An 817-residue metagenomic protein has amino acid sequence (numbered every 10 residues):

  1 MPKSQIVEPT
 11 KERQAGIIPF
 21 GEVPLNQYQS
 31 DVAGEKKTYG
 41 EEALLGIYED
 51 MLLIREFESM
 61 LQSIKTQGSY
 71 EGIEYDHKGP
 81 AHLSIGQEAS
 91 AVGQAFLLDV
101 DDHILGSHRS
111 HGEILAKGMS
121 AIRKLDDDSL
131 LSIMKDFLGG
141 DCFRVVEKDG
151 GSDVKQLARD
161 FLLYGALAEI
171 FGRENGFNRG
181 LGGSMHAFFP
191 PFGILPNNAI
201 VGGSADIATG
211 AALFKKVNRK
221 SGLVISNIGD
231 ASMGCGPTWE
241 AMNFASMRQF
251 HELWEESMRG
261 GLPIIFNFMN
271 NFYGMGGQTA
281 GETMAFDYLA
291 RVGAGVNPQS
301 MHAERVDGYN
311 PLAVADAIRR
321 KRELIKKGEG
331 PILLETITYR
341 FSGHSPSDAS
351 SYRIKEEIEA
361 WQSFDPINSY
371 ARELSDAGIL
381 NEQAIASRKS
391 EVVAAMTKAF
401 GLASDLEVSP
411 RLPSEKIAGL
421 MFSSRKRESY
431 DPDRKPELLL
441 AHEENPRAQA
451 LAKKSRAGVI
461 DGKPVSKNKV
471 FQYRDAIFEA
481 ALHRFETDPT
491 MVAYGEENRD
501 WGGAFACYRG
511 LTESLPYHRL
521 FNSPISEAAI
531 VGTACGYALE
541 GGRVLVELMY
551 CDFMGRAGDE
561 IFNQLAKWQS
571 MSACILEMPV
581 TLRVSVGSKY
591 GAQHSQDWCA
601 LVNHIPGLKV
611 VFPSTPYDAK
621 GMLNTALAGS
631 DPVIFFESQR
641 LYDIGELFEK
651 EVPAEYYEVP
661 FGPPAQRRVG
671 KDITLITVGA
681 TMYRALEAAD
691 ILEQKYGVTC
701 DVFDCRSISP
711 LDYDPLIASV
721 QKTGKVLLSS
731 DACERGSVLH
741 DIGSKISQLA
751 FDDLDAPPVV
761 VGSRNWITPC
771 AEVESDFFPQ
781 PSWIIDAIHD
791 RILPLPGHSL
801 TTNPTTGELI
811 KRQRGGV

Functional and structural regions predicted by a protein language model:
M1-S90, L131-S132, C142, F341-L515 (+1 more regions): Conserved acidic/glycine
L44, Y48, H77-K78, D99-H103 (+20 more regions): Short coil/turn connectors at secondary-structure junctions
M60-L61, G172-F188, N218-R219, A290-R291 (+2 more regions): Acidic-glycine-rich active-site phosphate/pyrophosphate-binding loop
S63, Q67, G72-I264, G274-S300 (+1 more regions): Cofactor-binding active-site loop characterized by glycine-rich and histidine/acidic residues
A89, F192-N270, G308-L324, V492 (+3 more regions): Thiamine diphosphate
E252-P410, G510, E577-M578, Q639-V817: Thiamine diphosphate
Y590-I676: Phosphate/diphosphate-binding glycine-rich loops and adjacent basic-rich segments that engage nucleotide
